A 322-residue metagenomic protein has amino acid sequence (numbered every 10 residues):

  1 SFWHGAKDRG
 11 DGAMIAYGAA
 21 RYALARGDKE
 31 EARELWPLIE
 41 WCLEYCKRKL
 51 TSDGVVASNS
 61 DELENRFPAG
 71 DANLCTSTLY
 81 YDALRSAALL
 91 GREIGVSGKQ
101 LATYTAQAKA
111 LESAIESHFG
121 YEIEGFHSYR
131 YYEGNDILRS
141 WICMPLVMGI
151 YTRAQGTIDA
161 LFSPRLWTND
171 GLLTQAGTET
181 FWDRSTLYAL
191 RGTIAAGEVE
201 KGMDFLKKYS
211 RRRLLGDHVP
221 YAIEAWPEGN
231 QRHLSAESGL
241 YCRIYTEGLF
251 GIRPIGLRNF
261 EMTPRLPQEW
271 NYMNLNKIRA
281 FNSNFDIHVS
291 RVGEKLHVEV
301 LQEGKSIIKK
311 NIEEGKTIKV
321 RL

Functional and structural regions predicted by a protein language model:
S1, G12, R33, P37-E44 (+6 more regions): Active-site core of glycosidic bond-cleaving carbohydrate-active enzymes
F2-A6, A23-R33, R66-D71: The substrate-binding groove and active-site-proximal loops of carbohydrate-active enzymes, especially glycoside
R21-Y22, A87: Alpha-helical transmembrane segments of multipass membrane proteins
L24, E44-K47: HEAT/HEAT-like alpha-solenoid repeats
S60-N65: A short, charged helix-loop
S97, T103-A106, A110, H118 (+1 more regions): Beta-rich accessory regions
S238-Q268, N276-K277, D286, K319: Terminal, non-catalytic domain-edge segments
